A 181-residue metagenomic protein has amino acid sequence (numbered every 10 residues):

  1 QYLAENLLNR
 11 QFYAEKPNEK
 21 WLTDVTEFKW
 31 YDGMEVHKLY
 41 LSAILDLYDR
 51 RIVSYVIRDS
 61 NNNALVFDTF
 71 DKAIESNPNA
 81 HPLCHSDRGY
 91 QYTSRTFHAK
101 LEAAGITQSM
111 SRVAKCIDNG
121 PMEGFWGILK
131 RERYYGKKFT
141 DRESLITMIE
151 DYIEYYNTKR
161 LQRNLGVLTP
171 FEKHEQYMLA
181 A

Functional and structural regions predicted by a protein language model:
Q1-A43, F67-D68, S76-H81: Mobile-element integrase/transposase regions, centering on the N-terminal DNA-binding/Zn-coordinating module
L8, D24, R50, F70 (+8 more regions): Mobile genetic element proteins and their domesticated derivatives, centered on retroelements and DNA transposons
H37, R50-R51: Residue-level signal for well-ordered, solvent-exposed loop/turn and beta-edge residues enriched in charged/polar side
D46-L47, I57-N62: A short acidic/small-residue loop/turn micro-motif
N61-A73: A short, polar/charged loop-to-alpha-helix boundary motif
A73, T96, K100-A104: Alpha-helical structural signal in soluble globular domains
S86-R88, S94-F97, Q108-K130, D141-E150 (+1 more regions): RNase H-like two-metal-ion nuclease catalytic core shared by retroviral integrases and related mobile-element nucleases
E102-I106, I128-A181: C-terminal domain-tail junction helix/linker
